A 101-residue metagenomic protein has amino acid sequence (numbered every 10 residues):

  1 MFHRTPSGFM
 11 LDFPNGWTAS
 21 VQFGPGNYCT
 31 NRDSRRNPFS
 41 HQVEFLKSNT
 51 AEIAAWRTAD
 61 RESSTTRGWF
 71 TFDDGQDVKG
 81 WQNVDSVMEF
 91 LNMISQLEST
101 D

Functional and structural regions predicted by a protein language model:
M1-D101: Catalytic phosphate/metal-binding cores of nucleic-acid and nucleotide-processing enzymes, i.e., regions that mediate
